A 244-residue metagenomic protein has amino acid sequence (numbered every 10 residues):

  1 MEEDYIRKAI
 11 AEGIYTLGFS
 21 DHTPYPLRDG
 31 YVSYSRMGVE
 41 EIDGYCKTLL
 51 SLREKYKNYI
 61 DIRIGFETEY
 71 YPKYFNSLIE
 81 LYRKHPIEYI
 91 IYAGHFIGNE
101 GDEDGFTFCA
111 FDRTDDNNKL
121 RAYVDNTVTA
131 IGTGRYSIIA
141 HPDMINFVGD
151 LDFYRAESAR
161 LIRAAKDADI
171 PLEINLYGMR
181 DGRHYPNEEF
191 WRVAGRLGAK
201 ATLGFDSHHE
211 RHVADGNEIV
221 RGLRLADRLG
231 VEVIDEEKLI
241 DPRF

Functional and structural regions predicted by a protein language model:
M1-E2, K73-L78, N117-Y123: Glycine-rich anion/phosphate-binding loops
M1-P72, Y82-K84, I138, P142 (+6 more regions): An N-terminally biased module of ancient metal coordination in phosphate/nucleic-acid-related enzymes
E12, H85, T133-G134, L197 (+1 more regions): Structural motif
G65-C109: Hydrophobic alpha-helical segments and helix pairs
I91-L197: Domain-core and long-helix interface of multi-subunit machines
G182-L203, R211, D215-L223: Extended hydrophobic/aromatic segments used for targeting, binding, or gating
G216-F244: Mid-to-C-terminal alpha-helical segments outside catalytic/metal-binding sites
